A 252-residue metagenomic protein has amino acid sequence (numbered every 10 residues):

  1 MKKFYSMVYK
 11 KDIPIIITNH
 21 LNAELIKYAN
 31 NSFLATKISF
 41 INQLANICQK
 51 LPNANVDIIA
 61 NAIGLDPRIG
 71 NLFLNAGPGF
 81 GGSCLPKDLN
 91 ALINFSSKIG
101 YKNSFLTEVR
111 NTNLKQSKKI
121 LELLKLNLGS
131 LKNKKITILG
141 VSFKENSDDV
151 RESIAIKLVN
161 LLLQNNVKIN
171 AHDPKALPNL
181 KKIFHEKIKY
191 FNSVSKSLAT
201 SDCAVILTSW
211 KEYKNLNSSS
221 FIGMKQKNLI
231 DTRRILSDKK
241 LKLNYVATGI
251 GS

Functional and structural regions predicted by a protein language model:
M1-S252: Structural/interface elements that position substrates and couple domains in central-metabolism enzymes
